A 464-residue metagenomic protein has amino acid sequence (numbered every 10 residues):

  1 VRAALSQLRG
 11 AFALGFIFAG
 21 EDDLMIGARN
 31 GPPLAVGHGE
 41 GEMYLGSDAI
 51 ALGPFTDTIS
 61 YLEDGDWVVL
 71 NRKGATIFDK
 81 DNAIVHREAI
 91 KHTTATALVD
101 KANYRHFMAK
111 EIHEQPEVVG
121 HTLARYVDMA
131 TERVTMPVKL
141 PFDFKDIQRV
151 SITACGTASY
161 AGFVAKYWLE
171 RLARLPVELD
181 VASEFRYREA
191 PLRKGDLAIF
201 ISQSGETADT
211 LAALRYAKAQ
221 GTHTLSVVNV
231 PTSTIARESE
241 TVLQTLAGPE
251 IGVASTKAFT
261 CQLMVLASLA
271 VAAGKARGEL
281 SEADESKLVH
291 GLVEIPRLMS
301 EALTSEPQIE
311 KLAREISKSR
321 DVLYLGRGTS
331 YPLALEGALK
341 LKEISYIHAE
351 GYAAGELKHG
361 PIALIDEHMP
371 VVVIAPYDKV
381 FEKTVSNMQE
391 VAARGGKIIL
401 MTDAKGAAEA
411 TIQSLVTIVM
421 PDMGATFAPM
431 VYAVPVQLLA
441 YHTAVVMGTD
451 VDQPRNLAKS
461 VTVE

Functional and structural regions predicted by a protein language model:
V1-K101, R105-H106, E114-Q148, Y187 (+4 more regions): Conserved short alpha-helical segments that host acidic/polar catalytic motifs at enzyme active sites
S6, A11, Q115-S151, T241-P370 (+1 more regions): Active-site phosphate/pyrophosphate-binding segments
Q7-G10, L52, L179-R188, E206-A208 (+3 more regions): Short acidic loop-to-helix transition motifs that present clustered carboxylates
A11-E42, L312, S317-E343, D378-V380 (+1 more regions): Acidic/histidine-rich
A19-D22, P32-L34, E40-M43, A49-L52 (+19 more regions): Short, glycine-/Ser/Thr-/acidic-enriched flexible segments
I26-G27, I59-S60, W67-V69, K101 (+12 more regions): Replace "in large, NTP-powered and nucleic-acid-processing enzymes" with "in large, NTP-powered factors and other
N82, M108, K397, A410 (+1 more regions): Generic C-terminus detector
K145-E294, I374-V419, L439, M447: Glycine-rich phosphate-binding loops that contact phosphosugars or nucleotide phosphates
